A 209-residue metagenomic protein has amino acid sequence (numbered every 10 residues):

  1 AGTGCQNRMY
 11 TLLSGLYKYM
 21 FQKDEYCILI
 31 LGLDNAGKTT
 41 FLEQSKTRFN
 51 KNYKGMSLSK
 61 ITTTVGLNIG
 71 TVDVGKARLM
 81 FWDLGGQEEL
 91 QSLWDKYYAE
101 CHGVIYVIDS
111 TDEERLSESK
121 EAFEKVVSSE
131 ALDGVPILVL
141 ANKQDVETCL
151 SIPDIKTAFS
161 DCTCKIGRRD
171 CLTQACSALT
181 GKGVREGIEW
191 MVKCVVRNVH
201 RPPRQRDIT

Functional and structural regions predicted by a protein language model:
G2-T209: TRAFAC-class small GTPase G-domain
